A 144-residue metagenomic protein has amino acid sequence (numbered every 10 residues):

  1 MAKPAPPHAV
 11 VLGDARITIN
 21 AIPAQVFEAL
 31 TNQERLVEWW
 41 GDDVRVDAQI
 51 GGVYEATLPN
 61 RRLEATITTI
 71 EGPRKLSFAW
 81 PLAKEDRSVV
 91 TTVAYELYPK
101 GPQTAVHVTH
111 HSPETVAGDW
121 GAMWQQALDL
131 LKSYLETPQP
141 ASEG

Functional and structural regions predicted by a protein language model:
M1-R45: Hydrophobic ligand-binding cavity/cleft-lining segments
V10-R16, V53, R62, K75 (+2 more regions): Intrinsic-disorder/low-complexity, polar/charged segments enriched in Ser/Thr/Lys/Arg/Asp/Glu/Gln
L12, A79, A83-S133, S142-G144: Beta-strand/loop substructures that line and gate deep hydrophobic ligand-binding cavities in soluble
I17, E64-T69, T91-Y98: Hydrophobic/aromatic beta-strand elements that line small-molecule binding cavities or substrate pockets in beta-rich
P23-A24, T68-R74, E96-A105: A short, structured loop/turn motif at beta-sheet edges
V26-F27, L36, Y54, I67 (+4 more regions): Hydrophobic pocket/interface hotspot
V37-W40, R45-K84: Glycine-rich portal/gate segments that line the openings of hydrophobic small-molecule binding cavities
